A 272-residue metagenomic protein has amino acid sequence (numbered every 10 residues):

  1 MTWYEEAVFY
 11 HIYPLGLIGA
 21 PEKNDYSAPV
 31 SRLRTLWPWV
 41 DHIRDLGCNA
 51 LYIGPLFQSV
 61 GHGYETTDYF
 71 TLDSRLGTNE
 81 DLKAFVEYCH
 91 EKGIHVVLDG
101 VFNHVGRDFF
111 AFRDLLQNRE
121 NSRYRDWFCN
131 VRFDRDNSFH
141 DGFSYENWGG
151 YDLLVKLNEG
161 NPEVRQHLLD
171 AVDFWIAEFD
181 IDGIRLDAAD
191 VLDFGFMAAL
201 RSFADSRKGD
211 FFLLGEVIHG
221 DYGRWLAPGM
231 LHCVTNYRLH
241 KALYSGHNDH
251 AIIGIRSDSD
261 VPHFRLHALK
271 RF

Functional and structural regions predicted by a protein language model:
M1-H95, N103-V105, F110-D114, G150-Y151 (+2 more regions): N-terminal structural segment of carbohydrate-active enzymes
E6, D45, N121, E178-D180 (+1 more regions): Alpha-helix termination/capping residues and helix-transition junctions
V8-H11, L51-I53, V96-L98, I184 (+3 more regions): Hydrophobic faces of well-ordered beta-strands that scaffold small-molecule active sites in alpha/beta enzyme cores
S27-P29, E65-D73, F102-G142, G223 (+1 more regions): Aromatic- and acidic-residue-enriched segments that line the glycan-binding/catalytic groove of carbohydrate-active
V40-D41, L82-V86, V172-D173, M197-R201 (+1 more regions): Generic structural signal for well-ordered alpha-helices, preferentially at hydrophobic/aromatic core positions
Y88, K92, F110-L154, A242-R265: Core domains of carbohydrate- and sulfate-ester-processing enzymes
F112-E120, M197, R201-F272: Conserved alpha/beta catalytic core and glycan-binding cleft of carbohydrate-active enzymes
W148-G223: Active-site neighborhood of glycoside hydrolase catalytic domains
